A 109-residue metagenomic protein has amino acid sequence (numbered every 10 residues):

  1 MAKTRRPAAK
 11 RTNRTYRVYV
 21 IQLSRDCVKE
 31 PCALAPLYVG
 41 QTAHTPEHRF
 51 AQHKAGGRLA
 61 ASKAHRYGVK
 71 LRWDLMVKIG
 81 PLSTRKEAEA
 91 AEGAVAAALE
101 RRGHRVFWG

Functional and structural regions predicted by a protein language model:
M1-A51, S83-A94: GIY-YIG nuclease catalytic motif and its immediate N-terminal context
A2, R6-K10, G56-A60, G103: Glycine-centered flexibility motif
A43-E89: Conserved short loop/helix modules at catalytic or binding sites in compact beta-alpha or helix-hairpin-helix contexts
R105-G109: Anionic, Ser/Thr-rich low-complexity intrinsically disordered regions
